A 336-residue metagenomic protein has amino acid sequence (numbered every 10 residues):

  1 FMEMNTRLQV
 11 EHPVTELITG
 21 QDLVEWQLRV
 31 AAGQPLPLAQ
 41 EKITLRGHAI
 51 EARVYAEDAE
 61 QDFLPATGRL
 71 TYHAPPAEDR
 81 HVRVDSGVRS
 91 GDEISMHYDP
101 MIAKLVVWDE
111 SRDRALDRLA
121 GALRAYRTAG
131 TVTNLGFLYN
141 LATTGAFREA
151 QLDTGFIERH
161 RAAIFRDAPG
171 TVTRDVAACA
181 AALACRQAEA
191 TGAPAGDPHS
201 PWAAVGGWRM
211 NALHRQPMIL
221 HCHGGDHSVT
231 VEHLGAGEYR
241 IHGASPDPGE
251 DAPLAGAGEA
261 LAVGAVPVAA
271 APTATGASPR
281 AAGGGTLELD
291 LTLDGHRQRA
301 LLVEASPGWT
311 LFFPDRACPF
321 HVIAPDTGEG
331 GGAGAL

Functional and structural regions predicted by a protein language model:
F1-Q9: Conserved metal-phosphate-binding beta-hairpin within the catalytic cores of diverse ATP-dependent phosphoryl-transfer
T6, V54-A56, V107-D109, C222 (+4 more regions): Flexible glycine-/small-residue-rich
Q9, P13-P248, P267-A269, T275-A281: Catalytic cores of soluble metabolic enzymes centered on carboxylation/carboxyl-transfer
Q61, L152-D153, L293-A324: Structured, non-catalytic alpha/beta "coupling" segments that mediate domain-domain communication and provide generic
D92-E93, C318-L336: Short beta-strand-turn/beta-hairpin segments enriched in glycine/proline and small hydrophobics that form edge-strand
H221-G225, H242-A244, A255-A257, T292-H296 (+1 more regions): Short strand-coil-strand connectors
P246-P272, G276-P279, G283-Q298: A conserved acidic, glycine/proline-rich C-terminal tail/linker
